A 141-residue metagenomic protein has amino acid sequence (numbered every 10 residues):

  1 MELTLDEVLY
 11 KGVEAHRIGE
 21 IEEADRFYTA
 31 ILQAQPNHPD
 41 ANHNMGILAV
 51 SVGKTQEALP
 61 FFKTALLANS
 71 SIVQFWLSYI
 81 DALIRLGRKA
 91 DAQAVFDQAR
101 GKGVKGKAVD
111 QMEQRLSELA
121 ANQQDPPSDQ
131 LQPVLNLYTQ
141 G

Functional and structural regions predicted by a protein language model:
R17-I18, S51-V52, R85, E118-L119 (+1 more regions): Register position in tetratricopeptide repeats
A34, A68, R85, G101-K102: Structural marker of alpha-solenoid helical repeat scaffolds
N44, S78, M112-R115: Canonical tetratricopeptide repeat
